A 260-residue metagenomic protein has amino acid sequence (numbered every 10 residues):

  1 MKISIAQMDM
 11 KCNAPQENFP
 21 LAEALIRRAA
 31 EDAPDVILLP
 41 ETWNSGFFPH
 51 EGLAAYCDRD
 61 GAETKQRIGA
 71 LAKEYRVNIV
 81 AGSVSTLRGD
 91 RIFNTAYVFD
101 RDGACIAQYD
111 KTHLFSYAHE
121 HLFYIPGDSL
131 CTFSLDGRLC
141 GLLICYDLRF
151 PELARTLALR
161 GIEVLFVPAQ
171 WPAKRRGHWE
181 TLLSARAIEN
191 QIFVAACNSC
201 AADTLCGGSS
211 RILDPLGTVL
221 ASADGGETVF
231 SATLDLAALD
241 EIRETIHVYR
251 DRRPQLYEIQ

Functional and structural regions predicted by a protein language model:
M1-I5: Extreme N-terminal starter segment of soluble prokaryotic enzymes
Q7-N13: Short polar catalytic/cofactor-binding loops
P15-Q16, A24-D102, Q108, P172-N190: Cys-nucleophile CN-hydrolase/nitrilase-fold catalytic domain and related Cys-dependent amidase chemistry that acts on
S45, G52, Y97, Y109-F115 (+2 more regions): Short beta->alpha transition motifs characteristic of CBS
D60-V80, R149-F230: CN hydrolase (nitrilase-like) catalytic-core segments centered on the catalytic cysteine and neighboring Lys/Glu
L87-R160, K174-R175, T181, A185 (+3 more regions): Active-site catalytic loop in hydrolytic enzyme cores
Q108, T132, S199-Q260: C-terminal beta-strand edge segments of enzyme domains
